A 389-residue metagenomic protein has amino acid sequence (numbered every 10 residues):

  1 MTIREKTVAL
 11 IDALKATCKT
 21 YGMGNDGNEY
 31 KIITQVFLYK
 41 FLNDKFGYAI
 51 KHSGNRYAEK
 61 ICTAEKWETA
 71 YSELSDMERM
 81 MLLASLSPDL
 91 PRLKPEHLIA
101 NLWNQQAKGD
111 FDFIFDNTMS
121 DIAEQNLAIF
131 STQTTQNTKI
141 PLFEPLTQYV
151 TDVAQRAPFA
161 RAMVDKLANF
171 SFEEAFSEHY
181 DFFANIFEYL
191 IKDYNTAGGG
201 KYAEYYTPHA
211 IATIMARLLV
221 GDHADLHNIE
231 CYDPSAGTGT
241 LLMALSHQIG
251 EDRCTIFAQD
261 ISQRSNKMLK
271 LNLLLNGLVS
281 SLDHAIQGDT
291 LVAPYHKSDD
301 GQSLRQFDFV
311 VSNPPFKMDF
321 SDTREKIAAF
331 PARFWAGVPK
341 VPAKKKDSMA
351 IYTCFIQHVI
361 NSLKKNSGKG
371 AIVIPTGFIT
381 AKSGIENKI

Functional and structural regions predicted by a protein language model:
M1-I214, L218-L219, S281-H284, T290: Non-catalytic, mostly N-terminal accessory regions of nucleic-acid modification and defense proteins
T2, A203-Y206, M318, A343-A350: Short, surface-exposed alpha-helical recognition segments that flank or form part of ligand/macromolecule-binding
D26-E29, I33-Q35, F41, V341-I389: Conserved Class I SAM-dependent methyltransferase catalytic core
A157, Y180, L304, K346-T353: Short, solvent-exposed loop/helix junctions and linker helices that flank or host conserved functional motifs
F176, A258-S262, F309, K345-M349 (+1 more regions): Hydrophobic alpha-helical scaffolding
K201-S312, K317-A329, G337, I374-G377 (+1 more regions): Conserved S-adenosyl-L-methionine
A329-D347: Conserved catalytic motifs of ABC-family nucleotide-binding domains
